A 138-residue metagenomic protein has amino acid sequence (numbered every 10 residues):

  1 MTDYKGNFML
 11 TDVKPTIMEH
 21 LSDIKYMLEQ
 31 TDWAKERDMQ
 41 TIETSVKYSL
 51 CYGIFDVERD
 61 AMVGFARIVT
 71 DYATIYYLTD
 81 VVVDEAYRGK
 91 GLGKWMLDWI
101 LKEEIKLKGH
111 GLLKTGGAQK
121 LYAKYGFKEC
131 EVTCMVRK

Functional and structural regions predicted by a protein language model:
M1-M39: Short amphipathic alpha-helix that is part of the acyltransferase structural core
E19, A73, G117-K120: Short alpha-helical
L21, S45-Y48, I105-K106: Flexible, charged surface loops at secondary-structure boundaries
Q40-E58, M62-V82: A conserved beta-strand-loop-helix scaffold within acyl/acetyltransferase catalytic domains
Y87-M96: Conserved acetyl-CoA pyrophosphate-binding loop and the N-cap/start of the following alpha-helix in GNAT-like
K106-K138: Conserved active-site alpha-helix within GNAT-family acetyltransferase domains
